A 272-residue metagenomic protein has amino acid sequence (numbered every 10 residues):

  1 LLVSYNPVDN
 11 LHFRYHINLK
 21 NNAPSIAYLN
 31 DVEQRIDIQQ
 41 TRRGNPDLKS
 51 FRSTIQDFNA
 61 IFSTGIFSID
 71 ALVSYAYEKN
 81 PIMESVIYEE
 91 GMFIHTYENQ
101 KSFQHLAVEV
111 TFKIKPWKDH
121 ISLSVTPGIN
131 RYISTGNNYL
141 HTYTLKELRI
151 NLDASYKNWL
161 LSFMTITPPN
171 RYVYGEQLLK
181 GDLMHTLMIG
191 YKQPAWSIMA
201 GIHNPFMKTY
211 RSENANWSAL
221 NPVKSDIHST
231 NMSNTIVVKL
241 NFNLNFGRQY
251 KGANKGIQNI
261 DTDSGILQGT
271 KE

Functional and structural regions predicted by a protein language model:
L1-Y5, L48, F58-F62, V73 (+5 more regions): Residues on the lipid-exposed face of transmembrane beta-strands in outer-membrane beta-barrel proteins
V8-N10, I66-S68, K115-L123, K157-N158 (+2 more regions): Short loop/turn motifs that connect adjacent beta-strands in outer-membrane beta-barrel proteins
D9-Q56, Y75-G91, R171, F206-P222: Surface-exposed extracellular loop regions of Gram-negative outer-membrane beta-barrel proteins, predominantly
F13-Y15, I69-A71, V108, I121-P127 (+5 more regions): Transmembrane beta-strands of outer-membrane beta-barrel proteins
I17-A23, T64, Y75-P81, I114-K118 (+6 more regions): Transmembrane beta-strands of outer-membrane beta-barrel pores
R43-N45, K49, T64, S68-V125 (+2 more regions): Outer membrane beta-barrel strand-and-loop segments of large Gram-negative receptors, especially TonB-dependent
R52-Q56, G65, S102-V108, L140-L148 (+3 more regions): Residues that define the transmembrane beta-barrel architecture of outer-membrane proteins
Q193-E272: C-terminal beta-signal and adjacent terminal beta-strands/loops of Gram-negative outer-membrane beta-barrel proteins
